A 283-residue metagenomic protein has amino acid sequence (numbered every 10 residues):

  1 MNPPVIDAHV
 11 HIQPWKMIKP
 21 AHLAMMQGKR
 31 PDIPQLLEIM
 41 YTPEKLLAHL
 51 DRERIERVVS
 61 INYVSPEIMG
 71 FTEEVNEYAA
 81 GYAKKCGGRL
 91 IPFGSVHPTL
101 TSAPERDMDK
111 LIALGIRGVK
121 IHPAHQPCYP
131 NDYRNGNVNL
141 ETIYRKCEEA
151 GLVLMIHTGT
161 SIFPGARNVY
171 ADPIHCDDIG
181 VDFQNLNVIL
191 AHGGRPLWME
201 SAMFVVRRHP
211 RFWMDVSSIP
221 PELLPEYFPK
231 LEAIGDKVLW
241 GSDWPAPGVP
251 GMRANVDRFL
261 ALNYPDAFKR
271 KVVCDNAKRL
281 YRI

Functional and structural regions predicted by a protein language model:
M1-H11, W15-R57, D109, K237 (+1 more regions): Mid-to-C-terminal alpha-helical segments outside catalytic/metal-binding sites
M1-P3, E44-D51, R106-A113, N139-E149 (+1 more regions): Short amphipathic alpha-helices and their capping/turn segments at secondary-structure boundaries
V5-A8, S60-I61, F93-S95, V188-A191 (+2 more regions): Active-site neighborhood of phospho(di)ester-bond hydrolases with catalytic His/Asp-centered motifs
H9, L50, A79, L111 (+7 more regions): Conserved, mostly hydrophobic/aromatic
Q13-K16, S65-I68, P98-S102, Q126-C128 (+4 more regions): Active-site environment of divalent metal-dependent phosphoester hydrolases
Y41-L47, V75-A80, A103-R106, D172-C176 (+2 more regions): Alpha-helical scaffolding within the catalytic cores of extracellular/periplasmic polymer-degrading hydrolases
E56-R57, S65-I162, R208: Active-site gating/metal-coordination segments in enzymes
R117-G118, D132-W240: Catalytic pocket-lining loop regions of alpha/beta-barrel enzymes, especially the amidohydrolase/enolase/GH5 lineages
